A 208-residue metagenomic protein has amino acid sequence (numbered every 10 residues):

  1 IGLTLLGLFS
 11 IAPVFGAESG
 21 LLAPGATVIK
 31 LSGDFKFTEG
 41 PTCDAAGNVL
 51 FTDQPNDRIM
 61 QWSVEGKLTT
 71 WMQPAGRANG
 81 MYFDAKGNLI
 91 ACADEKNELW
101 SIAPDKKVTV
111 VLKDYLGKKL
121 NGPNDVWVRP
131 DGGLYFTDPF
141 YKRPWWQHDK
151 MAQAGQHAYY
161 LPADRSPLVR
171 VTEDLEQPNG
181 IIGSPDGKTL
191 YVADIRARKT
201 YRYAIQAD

Functional and structural regions predicted by a protein language model:
I1-P13: Bacterial N-terminal signal peptides
V14-D208: Sequence-structural signature of mature extracellular/luminal beta-sheet repeat domains, prominently beta-propellers
